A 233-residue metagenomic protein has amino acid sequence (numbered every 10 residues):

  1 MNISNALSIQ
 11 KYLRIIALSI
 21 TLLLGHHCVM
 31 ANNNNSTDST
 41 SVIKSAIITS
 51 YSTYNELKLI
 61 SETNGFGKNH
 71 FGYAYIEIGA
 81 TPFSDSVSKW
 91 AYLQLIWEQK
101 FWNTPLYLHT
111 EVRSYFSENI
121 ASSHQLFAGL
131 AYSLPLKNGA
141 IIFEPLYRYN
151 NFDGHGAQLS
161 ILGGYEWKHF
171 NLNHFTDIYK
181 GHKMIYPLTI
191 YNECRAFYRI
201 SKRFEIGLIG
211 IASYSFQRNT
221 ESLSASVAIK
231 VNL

Functional and structural regions predicted by a protein language model:
M1-A46, K68: Cleavable N-terminal export/targeting peptides
I15-L18, I48, S117, F152 (+1 more regions): General helical structural elements
A31-F101: Short glycine/proline- and aromatic-enriched beta-strand/turn motifs that initiate or cap beta-hairpins
I43, S88, A121-S123, P187: A broad structural signal for short, well-ordered beta-strand segments within beta-sheet-rich domains
K58, F66-G67, F83-A91, E98-P105 (+1 more regions): Outer-membrane beta-barrel transmembrane domain signature
L93, S123-F127, Q158-L159: Short acidic/polar alpha-helix capping motifs at helix-coil junctions
Y107-A131: A glycine-rich, hydrophobic loop/mini-helix early in the fold
